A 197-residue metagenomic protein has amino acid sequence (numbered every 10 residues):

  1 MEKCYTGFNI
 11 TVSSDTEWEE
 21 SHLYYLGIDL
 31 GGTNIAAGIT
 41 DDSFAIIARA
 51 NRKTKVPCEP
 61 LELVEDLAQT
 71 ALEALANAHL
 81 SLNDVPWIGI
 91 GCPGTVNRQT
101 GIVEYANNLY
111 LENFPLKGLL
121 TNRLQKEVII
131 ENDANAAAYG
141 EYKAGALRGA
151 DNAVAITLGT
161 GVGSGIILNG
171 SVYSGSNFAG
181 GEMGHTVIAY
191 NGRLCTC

Functional and structural regions predicted by a protein language model:
S13-S14, S21: Serine residues within intrinsically disordered or low-complexity segments
E19, G38-T40, A48-N51, C58-L63 (+3 more regions): Glycine/GP-enriched mid-protein hinge/lid loop-to-helix segment characteristic of carbohydrate kinases
H22-L26: Extreme N-terminal starter segment of soluble prokaryotic enzymes
T33: Conserved Rossmann-like nucleotide-cofactor binding loop
F44: Conserved N-lobe loop of protein kinases adjacent to the ATP-binding glycine-rich P-loop
P60-A68, L72, A76, D84-I88 (+1 more regions): Glycine-rich phosphate-binding loop and adjoining helix at the ATP-binding site of ATP-dependent phosphoryl-transfer
